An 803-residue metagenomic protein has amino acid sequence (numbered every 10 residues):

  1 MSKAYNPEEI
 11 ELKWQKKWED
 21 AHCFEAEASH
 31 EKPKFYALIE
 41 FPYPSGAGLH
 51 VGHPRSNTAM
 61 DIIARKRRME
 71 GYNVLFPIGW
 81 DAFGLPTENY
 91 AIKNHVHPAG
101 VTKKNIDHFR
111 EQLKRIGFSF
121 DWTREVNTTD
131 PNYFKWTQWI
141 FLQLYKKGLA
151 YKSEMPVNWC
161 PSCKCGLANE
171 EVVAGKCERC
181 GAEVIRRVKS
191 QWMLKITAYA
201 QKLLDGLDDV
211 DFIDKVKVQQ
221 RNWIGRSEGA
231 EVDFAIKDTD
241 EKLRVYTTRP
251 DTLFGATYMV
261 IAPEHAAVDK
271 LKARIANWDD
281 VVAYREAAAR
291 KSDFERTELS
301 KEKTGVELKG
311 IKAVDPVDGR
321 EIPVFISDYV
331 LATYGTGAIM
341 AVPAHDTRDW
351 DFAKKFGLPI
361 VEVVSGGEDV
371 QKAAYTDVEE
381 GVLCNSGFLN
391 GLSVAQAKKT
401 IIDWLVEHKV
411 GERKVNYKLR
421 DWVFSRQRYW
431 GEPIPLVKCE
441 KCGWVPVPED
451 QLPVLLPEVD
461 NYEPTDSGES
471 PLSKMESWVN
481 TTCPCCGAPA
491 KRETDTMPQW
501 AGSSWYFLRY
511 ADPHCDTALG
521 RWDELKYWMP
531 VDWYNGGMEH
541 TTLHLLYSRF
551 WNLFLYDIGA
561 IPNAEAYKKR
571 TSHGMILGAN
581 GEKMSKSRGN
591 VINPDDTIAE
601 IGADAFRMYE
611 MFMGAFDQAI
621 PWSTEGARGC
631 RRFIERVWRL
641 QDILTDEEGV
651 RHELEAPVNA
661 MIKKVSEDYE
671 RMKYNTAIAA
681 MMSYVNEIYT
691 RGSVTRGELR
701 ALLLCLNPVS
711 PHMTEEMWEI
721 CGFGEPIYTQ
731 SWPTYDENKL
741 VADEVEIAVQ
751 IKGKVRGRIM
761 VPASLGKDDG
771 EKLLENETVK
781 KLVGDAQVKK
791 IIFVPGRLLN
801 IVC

Functional and structural regions predicted by a protein language model:
M1-L38, R68-P77, G100-R110, V282-F325 (+1 more regions): Conserved oxyanion/phosphate-binding beta-strand-loop segments in alpha/beta enzyme cores
S2-Y5, R226-E231, S365, A374-D403 (+9 more regions): Long, charged, mostly alpha-helical binding arms that flank functional sites
K3-Q15, V51, T137-S365, P471 (+5 more regions): NTP-handling and nucleic-acid-processing catalytic cores
A4, K13, K17-A21, I92-L243 (+8 more regions): Residue patterns forming the tRNA-binding/recognition surfaces of aminoacyl-tRNA synthetases and related DALR
E27-V96, E125-I140, T247-T248, D315-F352 (+1 more regions): N-terminal catalytic cores of NTP/NDP-binding nucleotidyl/phosphoryl-transfer enzymes
R65-N73, K93-A99, E111, R115-S119 (+20 more regions): Secondary-structure transition/capping motifs at alpha-helix termini and the adjoining loop/turn into the next element
D81, K146-C160, R226, R413-C442 (+5 more regions): Helix-rich, typically C-terminal accessory recognition domains appended to large enzymatic cores
P446-C483, A488-T494, P498, A748-K752: Long, His/Glu/Asp-enriched segments that create or flank divalent metal/ion-associated functional microenvironments
